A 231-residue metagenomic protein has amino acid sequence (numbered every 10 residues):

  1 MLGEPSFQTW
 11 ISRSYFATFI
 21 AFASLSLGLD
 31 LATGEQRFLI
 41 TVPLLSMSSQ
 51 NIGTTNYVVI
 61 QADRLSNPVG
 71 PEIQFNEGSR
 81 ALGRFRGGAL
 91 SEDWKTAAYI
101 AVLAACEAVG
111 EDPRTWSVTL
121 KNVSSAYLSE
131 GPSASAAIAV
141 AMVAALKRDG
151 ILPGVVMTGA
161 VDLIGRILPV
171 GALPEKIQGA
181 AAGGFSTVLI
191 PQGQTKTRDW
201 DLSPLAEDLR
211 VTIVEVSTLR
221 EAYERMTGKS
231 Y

Functional and structural regions predicted by a protein language model:
M1-G34: Secretory targeting signatures
S24-Y231: Peripheral, non-AAA+ core regions of ATP-driven protein-machinery
